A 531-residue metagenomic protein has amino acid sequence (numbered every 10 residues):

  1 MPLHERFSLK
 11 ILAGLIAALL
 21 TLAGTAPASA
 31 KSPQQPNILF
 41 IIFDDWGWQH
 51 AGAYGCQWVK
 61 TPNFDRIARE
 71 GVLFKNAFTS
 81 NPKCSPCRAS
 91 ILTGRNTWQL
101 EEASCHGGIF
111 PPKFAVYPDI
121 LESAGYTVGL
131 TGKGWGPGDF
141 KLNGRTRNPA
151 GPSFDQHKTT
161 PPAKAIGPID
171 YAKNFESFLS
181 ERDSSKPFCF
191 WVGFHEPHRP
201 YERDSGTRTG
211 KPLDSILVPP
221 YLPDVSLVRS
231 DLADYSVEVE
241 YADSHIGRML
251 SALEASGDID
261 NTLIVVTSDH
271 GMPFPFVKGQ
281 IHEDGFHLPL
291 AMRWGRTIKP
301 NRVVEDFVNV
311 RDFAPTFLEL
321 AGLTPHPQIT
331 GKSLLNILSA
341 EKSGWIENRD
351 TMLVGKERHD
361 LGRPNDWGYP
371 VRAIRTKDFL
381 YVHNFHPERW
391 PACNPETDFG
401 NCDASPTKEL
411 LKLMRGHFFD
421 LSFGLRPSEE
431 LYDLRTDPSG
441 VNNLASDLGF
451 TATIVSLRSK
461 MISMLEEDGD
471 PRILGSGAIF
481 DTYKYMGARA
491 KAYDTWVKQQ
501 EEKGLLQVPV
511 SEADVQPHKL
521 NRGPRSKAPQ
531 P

Functional and structural regions predicted by a protein language model:
L3, F7, L15-L20, G24-E430 (+3 more regions): Formylglycine-dependent sulfatase
D433: A contiguous binding-surface segment within folded domains or other stable secondary-structure elements
R458, S463-E466: Beta-rich accessory regions
D468-P471: C-terminal, non-catalytic tails of nucleotide-sugar-dependent glycosyltransferases
I473-G487: Short, charged, surface-exposed hinge/linker loops at domain edges that act as mobile lids or interdomain connectors
